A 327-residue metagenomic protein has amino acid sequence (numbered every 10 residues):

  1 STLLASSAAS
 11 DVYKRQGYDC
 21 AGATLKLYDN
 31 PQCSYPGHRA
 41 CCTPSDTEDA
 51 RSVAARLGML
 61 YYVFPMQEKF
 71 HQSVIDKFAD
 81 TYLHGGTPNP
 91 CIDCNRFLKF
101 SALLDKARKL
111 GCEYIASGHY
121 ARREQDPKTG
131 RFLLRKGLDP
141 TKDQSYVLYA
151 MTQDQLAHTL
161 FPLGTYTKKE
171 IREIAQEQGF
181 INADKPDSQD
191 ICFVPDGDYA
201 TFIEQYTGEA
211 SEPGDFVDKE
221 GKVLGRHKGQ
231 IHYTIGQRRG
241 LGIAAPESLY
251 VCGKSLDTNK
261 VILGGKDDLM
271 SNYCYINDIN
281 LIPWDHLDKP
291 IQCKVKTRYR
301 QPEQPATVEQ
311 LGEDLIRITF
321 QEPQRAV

Functional and structural regions predicted by a protein language model:
S1-A9, Y13: Single conserved hydrophobic/aromatic residue that forms the stacking wall/gate of nucleotide- or nucleobase-binding
G17, Y28-P44, L57, Q67 (+1 more regions): Active-site adenylate/phosphate-handling loop in enzymes that bind or generate adenylated species
Y18, A116-R123, P127-V327: AMP-forming adenylation/ATP pyrophosphatase catalytic core
A21, Y62: Conserved beta-strand positions in the Rossmann-like core of class I SAM-dependent methyltransferases
G22-L27: Short beta-strand-centered segment that lines the nucleotide-binding/catalytic pocket of NTP-utilizing
P44-R51: Short, surface-exposed alpha-helical segments at coil->helix boundaries
A50, L103, I171: Aromatic/hydrophobic pocket-lining residues that form π-stacking "cages" and hydrophobic walls in ligand
